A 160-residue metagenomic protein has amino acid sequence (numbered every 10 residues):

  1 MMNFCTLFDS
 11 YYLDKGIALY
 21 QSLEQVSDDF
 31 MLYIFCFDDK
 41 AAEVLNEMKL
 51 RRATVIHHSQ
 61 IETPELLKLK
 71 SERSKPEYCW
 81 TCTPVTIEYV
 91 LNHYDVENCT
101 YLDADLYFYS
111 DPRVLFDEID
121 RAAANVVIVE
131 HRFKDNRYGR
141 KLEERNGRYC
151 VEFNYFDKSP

Functional and structural regions predicted by a protein language model:
M1-P160: Glycosyltransferase catalytic domains, chiefly GT-A lineage
